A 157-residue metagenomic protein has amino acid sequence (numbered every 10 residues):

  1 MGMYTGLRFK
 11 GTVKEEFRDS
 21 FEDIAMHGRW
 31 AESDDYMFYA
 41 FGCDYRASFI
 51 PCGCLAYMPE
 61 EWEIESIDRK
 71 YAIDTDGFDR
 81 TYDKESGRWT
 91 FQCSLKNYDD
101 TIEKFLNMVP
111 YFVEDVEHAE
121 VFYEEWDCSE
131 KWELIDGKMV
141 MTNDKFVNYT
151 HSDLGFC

Functional and structural regions predicted by a protein language model:
M1-D35, F156: Short, extreme N-terminal segment that most often corresponds to the first beta-strand
H27, Y36-A40, D44-C157: Charged interaction segments
